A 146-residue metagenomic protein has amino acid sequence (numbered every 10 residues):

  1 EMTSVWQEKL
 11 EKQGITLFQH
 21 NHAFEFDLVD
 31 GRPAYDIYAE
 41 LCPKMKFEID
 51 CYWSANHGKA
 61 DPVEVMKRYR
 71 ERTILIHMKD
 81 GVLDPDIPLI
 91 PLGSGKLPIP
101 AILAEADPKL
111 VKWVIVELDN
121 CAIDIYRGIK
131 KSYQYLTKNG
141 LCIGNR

Functional and structural regions predicted by a protein language model:
E1-F47, N56, Y126: Active-site acidic/histidine proton-transfer and metal-coordination neighborhood in alpha/beta enzyme cores
M2-K12, P33-E40, E64, R68-E71 (+2 more regions): Alpha-helical scaffolding segments of alpha/beta enzyme cores, especially the outer helices of TIM-barrel or partial
L17-Q19, M45-I49, I74-M78, K112-E117: Hydrophobic faces of well-ordered beta-strands that scaffold small-molecule active sites in alpha/beta enzyme cores
L28-R32, W53-V111, N120, Y126-R127: Gly/Pro-rich active-site loop or hairpin
E117, N145-R146: Short, flexible loop/turn segments with low-complexity composition
I123-N145: C-terminal helical cap(s) of enzyme catalytic domains, especially alpha/beta-barrels
